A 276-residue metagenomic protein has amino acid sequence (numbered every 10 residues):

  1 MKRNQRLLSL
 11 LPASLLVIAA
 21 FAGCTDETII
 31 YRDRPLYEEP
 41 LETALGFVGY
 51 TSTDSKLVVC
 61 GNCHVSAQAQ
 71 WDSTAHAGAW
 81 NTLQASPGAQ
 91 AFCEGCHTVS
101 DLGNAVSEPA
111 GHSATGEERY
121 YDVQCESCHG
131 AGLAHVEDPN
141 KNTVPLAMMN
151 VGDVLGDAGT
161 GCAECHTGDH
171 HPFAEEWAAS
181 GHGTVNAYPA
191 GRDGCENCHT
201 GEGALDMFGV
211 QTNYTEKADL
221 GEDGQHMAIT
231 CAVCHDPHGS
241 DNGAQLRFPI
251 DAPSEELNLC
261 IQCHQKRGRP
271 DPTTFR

Functional and structural regions predicted by a protein language model:
K2-L11: Bacterial N-terminal signal peptides that target proteins for export
P12-A13, Q245: Enrichment for repetitive, rod-forming helical segments
A19-G23: C-terminal motif of bacterial Sec signal peptides marking the signal peptidase cleavage site
C24-R276: Short sequence/structural segments immediately N-terminal
